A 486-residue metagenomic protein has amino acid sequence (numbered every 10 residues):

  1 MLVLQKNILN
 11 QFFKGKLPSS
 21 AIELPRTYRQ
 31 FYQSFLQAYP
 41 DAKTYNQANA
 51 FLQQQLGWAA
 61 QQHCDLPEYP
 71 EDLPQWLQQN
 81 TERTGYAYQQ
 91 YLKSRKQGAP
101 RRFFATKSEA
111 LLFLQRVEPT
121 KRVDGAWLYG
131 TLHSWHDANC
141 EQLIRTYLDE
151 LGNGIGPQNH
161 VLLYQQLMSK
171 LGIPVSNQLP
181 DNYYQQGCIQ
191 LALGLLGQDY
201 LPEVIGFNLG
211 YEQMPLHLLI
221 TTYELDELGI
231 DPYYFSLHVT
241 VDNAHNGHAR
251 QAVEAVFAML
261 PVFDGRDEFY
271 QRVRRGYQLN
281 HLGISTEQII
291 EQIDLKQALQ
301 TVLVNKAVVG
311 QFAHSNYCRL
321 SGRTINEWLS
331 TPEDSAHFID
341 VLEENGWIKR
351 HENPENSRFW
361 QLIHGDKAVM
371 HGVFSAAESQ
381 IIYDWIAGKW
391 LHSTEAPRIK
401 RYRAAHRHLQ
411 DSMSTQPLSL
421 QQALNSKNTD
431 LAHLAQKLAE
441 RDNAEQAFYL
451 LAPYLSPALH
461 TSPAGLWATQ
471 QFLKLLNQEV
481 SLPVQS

Functional and structural regions predicted by a protein language model:
M1-S486: Non-heme di-metal
